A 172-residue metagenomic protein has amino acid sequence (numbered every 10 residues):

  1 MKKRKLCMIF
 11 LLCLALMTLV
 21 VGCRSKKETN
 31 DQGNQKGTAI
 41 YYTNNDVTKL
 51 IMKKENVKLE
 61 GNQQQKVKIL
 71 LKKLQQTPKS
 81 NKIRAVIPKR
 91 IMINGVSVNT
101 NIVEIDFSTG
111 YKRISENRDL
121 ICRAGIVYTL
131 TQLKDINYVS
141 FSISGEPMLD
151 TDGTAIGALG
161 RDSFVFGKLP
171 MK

Functional and structural regions predicted by a protein language model:
K2-C13, M17, V21-K172: Bimodal "functional hotspot" detector
